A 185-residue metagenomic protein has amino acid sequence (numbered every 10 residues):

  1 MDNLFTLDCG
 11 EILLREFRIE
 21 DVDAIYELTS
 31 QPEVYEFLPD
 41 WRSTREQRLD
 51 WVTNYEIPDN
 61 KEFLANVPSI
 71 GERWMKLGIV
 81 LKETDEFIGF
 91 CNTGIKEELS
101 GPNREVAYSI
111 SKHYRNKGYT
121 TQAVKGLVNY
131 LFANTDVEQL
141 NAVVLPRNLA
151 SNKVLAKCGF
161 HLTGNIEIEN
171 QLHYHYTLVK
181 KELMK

Functional and structural regions predicted by a protein language model:
M1-H113, N134, H161-T163, I168-K185: GNAT-family acyltransferases
W41, G126, V143-V144, E167: Proline- and acidic/polar-enriched loop/turn elements at helix boundaries
I70-E72, A142-N152: Conserved beta-strand-loop-alpha-helix junction that forms the acyl-donor binding cleft
D85, G118, N148: Conserved G/P- and acidic residue-centered "switch" motifs that form tight phosphate/ATP-binding loops in soluble
G89, N148, K157-G159: Conserved phosphate-binding and hydrolysis motifs of nucleotide-dependent enzymes
Y108, N116-Y130, N152-K157: Conserved acetyl-CoA-binding loop-helix of GNAT-fold acetyltransferases
N134-V143: Conserved GNAT acetyl-CoA-binding A-motif
